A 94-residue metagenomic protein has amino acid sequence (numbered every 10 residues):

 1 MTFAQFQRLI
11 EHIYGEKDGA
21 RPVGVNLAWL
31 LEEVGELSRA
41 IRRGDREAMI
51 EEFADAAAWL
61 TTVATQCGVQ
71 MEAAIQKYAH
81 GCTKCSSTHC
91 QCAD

Functional and structural regions predicted by a protein language model:
M1-D94: Flexible "arm" and connector segments at domain edges
